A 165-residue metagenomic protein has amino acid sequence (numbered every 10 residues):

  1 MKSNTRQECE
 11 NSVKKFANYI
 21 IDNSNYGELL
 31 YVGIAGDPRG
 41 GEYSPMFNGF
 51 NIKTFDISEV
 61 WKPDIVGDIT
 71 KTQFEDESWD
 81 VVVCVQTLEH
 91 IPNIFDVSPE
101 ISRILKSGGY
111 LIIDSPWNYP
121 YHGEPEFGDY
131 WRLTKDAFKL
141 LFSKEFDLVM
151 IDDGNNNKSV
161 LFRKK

Functional and structural regions predicted by a protein language model:
M1-N23: Class I SAM-dependent methyltransferase Rossmann-like catalytic core, especially the SAM/SAH-binding loop
N4-Q7, I20, P63, V85-L88 (+2 more regions): Short N-terminal micro-motifs specific to bacterial/archaeal maturation and metal-cluster initiation sites
N11-K15, P38, D96, L133: Short, conserved clusters of charged catalytic residues that mark active-site and nucleotide-handling motifs
G27-G123: Conserved SAM-binding loop
P92-K106, Y110-K165: S-adenosyl-L-methionine-dependent methyltransferase catalytic module, highlighting the catalytic core
